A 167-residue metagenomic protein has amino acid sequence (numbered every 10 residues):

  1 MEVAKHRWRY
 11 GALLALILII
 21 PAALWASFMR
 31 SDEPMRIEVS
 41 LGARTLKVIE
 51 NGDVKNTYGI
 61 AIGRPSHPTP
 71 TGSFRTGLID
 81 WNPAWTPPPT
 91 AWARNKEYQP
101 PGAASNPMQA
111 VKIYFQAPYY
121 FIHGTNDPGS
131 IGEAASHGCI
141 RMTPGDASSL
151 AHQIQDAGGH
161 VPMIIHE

Functional and structural regions predicted by a protein language model:
E2-I17: N-terminal Sec-pathway targeting helices
A4, P21-A91, E97-A117: Cell wall/extracellular polymer interaction/catalysis modules
G11-L14, S66, R75, D127: Polar low-complexity intrinsically disordered regions enriched in Ser/Thr and small residues
L14-I17, P34, A151: Low-complexity, intrinsically disordered short peptide segments enriched in small/polar/basic residues
R30-D32, T71, T90-E167: Exported/periplasmic cell-wall-interacting domains
